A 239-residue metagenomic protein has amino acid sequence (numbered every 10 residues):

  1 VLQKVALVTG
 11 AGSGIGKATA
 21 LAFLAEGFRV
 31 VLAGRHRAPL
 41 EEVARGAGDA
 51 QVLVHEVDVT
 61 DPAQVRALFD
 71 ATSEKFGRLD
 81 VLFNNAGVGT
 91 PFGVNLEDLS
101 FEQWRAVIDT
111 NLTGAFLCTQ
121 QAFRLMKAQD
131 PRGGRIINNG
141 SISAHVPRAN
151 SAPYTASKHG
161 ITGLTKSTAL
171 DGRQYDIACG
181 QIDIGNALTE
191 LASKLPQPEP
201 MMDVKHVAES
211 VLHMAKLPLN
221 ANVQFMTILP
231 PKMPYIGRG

Functional and structural regions predicted by a protein language model:
G12-G14: Conserved glycine-rich cofactor-binding loop
E26-E42: Conserved glycine-rich Rossmann-like NAD(P)H-binding loop of the short-chain dehydrogenase/reductase
V57-A67, F101: The beta1-alpha1 cofactor-binding region of Rossmann-like NAD(H)/NADP(H)-dependent oxidoreductases
G93-L96, S100-R105: Substrate-binding pocket helix/loop in short-chain dehydrogenase/reductase
T119, S157: Active-site helix of classical SDR
S141: Residue(s) in the substrate-gating loop at a strand-loop-helix junction that position the organic substrate next
Q181-I182, P196-G237: C-terminal helical subdomain
